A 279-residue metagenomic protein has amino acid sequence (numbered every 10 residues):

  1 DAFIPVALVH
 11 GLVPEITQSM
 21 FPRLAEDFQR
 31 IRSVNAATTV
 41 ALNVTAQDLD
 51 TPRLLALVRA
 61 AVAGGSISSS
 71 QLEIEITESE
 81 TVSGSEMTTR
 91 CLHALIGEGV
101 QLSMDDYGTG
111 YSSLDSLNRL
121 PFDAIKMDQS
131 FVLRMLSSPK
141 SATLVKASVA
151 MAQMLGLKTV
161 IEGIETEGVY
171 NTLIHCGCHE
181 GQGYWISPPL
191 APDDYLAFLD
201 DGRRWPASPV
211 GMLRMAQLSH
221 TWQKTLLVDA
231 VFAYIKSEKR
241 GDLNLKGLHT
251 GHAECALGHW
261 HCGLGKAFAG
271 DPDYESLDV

Functional and structural regions predicted by a protein language model:
D1-I67, E80, H93-A94, T109 (+2 more regions): Bacterial c-di-GMP phosphodiesterase EAL domain
D1-V6, R30, N43, E75 (+6 more regions): Active-site core of bacterial EAL-family cyclic-dinucleotide phosphodiesterase domains
H10, P14, Y107, M135-T143: Cytosolic catalytic cores of cyclic-nucleotide second-messenger enzymes
P14, Q18, P52, S85 (+2 more regions): Non-membrane alpha-helical structural segments and their capping/turn regions in soluble enzymes
P52, R59-M135, M151, L155-P189: The catalytic core of metal-dependent phosphodiesterases that act on cyclic dinucleotides
N171, H175, A197-V279: Non-catalytic regulatory/interaction regions at protein termini and inter-domain linkers
